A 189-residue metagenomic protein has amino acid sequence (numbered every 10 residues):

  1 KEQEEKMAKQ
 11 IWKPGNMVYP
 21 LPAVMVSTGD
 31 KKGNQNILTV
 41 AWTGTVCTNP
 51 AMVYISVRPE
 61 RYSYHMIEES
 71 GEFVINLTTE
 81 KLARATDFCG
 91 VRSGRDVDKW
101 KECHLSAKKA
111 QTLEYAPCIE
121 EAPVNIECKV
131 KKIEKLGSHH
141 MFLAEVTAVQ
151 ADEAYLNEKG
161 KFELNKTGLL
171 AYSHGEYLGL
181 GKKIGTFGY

Functional and structural regions predicted by a protein language model:
E4-Y189: Basic, polyanion-binding surface patches
